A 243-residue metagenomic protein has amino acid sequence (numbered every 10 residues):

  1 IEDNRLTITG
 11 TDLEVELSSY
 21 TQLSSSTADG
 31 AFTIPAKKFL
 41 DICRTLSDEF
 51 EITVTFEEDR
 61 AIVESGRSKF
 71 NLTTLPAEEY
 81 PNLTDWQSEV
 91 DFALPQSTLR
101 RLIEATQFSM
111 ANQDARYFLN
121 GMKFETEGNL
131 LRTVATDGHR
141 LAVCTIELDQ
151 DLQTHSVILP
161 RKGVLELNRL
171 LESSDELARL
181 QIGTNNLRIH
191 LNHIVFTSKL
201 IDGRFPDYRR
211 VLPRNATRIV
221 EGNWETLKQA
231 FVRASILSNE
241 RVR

Functional and structural regions predicted by a protein language model:
I1-R243: Structural preference for solvent-exposed beta-strand-turn elements and adjacent flexible terminal/loop segments within
